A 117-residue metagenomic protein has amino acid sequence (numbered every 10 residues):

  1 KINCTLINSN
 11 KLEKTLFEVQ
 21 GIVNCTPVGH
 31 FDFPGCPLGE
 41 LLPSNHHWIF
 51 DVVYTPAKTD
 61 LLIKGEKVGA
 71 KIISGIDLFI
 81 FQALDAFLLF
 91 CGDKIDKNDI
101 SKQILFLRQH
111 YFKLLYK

Functional and structural regions predicted by a protein language model:
I2, D93-D96, K117: Generic macromolecular interface patches on structured domains
I2-I72: Rossmann-like adenosine-cofactor binding region
N45-D93, K97, S101, F106: Rossmann-fold NAD(P)-binding glycine/threonine-rich loop
K102-K117: C-terminal hydrophobic helical "lid"/dimerization subdomain of Rossmann-like NAD(P)H-dependent oxidoreductases
